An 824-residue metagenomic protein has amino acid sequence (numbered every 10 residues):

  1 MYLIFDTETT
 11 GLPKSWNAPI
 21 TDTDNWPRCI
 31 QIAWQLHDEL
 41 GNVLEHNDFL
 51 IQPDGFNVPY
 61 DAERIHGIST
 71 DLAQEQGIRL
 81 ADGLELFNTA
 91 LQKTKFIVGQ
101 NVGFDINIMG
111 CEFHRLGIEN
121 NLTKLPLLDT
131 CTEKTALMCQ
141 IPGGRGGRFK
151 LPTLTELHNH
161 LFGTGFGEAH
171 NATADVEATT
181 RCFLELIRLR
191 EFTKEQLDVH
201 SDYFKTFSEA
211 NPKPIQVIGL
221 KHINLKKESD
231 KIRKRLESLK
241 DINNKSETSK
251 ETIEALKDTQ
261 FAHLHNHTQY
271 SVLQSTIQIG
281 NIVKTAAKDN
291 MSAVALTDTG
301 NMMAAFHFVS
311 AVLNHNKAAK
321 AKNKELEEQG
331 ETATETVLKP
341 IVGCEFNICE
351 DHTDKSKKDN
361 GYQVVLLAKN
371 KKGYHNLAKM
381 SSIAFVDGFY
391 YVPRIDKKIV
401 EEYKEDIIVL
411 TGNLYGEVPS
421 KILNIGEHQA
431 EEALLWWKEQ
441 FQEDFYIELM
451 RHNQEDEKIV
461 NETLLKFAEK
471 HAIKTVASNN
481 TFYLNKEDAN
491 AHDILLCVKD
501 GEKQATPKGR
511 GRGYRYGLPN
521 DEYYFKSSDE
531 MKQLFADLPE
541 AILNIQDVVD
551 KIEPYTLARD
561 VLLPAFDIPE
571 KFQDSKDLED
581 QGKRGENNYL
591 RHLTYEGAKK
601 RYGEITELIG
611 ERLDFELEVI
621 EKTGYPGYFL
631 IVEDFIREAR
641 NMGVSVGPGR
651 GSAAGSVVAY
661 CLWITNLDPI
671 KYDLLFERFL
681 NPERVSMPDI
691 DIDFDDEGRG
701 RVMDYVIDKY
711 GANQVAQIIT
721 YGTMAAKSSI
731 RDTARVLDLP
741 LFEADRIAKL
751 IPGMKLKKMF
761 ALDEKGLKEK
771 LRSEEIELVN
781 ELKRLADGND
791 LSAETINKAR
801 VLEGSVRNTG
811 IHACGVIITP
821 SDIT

Functional and structural regions predicted by a protein language model:
M1-T7, G11-S15, F204-R233: N-terminal accessory regions of nucleic-acid-interacting proteins
Y2, F96-I97, A262, A293: Structural motif
T7-S15, I20, Q269, L484-N485: Short acidic, Gly/Ser-rich segments with clustered Asp/Glu that frequently serve as metal-coordination loops in enzyme
S15, W26-T70, N88-N211: Metal-dependent phosphoesterase core characteristic of DEDDh/y 3'-5' exonuclease domains
W16-A33, A489-K499: A short alpha/beta connector and helix-capping loop motif
E185-L189, Q196, K213-I253: Extreme N-terminal flexible tails
L186-H222, L557-P564, E570-K576: Mixed-charge, glycine-rich, non-catalytic linkers/tails in nucleic-acid processing enzymes
I232-T824: Alpha-helical scaffold/interaction cores of sigma-54-like transcription cofactors and many family A DNA polymerases
